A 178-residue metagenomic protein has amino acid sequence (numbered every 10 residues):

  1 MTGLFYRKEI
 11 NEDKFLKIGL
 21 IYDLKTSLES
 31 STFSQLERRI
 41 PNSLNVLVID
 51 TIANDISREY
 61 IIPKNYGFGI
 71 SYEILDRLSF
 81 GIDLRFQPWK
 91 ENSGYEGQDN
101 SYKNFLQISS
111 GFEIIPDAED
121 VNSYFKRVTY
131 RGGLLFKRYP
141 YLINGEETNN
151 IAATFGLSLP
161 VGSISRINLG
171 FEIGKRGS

Functional and structural regions predicted by a protein language model:
M1-S178: Outer-membrane beta-barrel porins/channels
